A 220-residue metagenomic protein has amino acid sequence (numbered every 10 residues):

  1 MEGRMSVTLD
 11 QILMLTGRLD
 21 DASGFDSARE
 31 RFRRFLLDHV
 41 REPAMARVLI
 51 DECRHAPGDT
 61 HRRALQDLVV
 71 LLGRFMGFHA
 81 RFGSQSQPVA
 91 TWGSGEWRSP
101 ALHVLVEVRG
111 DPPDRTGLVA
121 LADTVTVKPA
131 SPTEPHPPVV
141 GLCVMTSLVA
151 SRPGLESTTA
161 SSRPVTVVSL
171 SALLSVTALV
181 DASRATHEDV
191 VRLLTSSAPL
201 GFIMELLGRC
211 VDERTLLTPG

Functional and structural regions predicted by a protein language model:
M1-R63: Interdomain/boundary linker segments immediately adjacent to catalytic/signaling cores
R31, E213-G220: C-terminal, charge/polar-rich interaction regions
D59-R63, D67-F75, H79-L216: Catalytic core segments in nucleotide and nucleic-acid processing enzymes
